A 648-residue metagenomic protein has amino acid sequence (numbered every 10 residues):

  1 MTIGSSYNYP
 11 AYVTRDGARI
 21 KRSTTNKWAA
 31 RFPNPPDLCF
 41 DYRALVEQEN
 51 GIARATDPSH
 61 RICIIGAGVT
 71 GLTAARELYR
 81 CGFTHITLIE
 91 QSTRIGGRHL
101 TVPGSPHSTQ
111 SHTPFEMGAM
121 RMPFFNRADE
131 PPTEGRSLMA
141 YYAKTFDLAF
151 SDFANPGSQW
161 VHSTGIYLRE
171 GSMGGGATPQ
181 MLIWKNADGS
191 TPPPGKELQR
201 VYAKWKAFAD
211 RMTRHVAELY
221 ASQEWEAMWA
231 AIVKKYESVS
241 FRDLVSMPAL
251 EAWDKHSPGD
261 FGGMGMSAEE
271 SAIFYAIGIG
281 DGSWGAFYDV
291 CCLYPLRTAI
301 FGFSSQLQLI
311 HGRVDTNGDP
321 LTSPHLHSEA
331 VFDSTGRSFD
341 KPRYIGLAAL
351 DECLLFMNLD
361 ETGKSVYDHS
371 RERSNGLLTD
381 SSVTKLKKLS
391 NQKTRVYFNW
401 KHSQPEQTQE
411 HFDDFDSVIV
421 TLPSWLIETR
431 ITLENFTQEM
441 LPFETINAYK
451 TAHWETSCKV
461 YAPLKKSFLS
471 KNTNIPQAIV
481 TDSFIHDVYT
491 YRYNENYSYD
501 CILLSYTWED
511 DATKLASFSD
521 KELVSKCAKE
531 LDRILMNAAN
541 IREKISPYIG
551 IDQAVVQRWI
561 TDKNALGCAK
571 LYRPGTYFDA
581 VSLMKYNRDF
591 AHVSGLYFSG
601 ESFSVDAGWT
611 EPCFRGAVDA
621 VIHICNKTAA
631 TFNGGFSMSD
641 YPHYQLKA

Functional and structural regions predicted by a protein language model:
T2-V13, T24, A140, K144-F146 (+1 more regions): Mobile amphipathic helical/loop "lid" adjacent to a hydrophobic cofactor/ligand pocket
I3-E49, C81, K393, D413 (+3 more regions): Conserved flavin/dinucleotide-binding core of flavoenzymes
S5-R15, G97-R136, G157, Y220-A231 (+1 more regions): Glycine-rich active-site loop/strand segments that organize a redox cofactor
A53-A221: N-terminal glycine-rich phosphate/pyrophosphate-binding loop and immediately adjacent elements
V69-T70, T93-R94, P106, M122 (+11 more regions): Short, solvent-exposed loop/turn segments at secondary-structure junctions
D147, V161-A231, E372, T421 (+2 more regions): Mid-to-C-terminal "cap/lid" subdomains and adjacent gly/pro-rich loops that border and regulate access to redox
A217-K385, L389-T394, W400-Q404, D414 (+2 more regions): Active-site/ligand-binding neighborhood in enzyme catalytic cores
T379, T384-L503, T507-D510: Mid-domain catalytic core of redox enzymes that form a hydrophobic substrate pocket/lid adjacent to a catalytic redox
